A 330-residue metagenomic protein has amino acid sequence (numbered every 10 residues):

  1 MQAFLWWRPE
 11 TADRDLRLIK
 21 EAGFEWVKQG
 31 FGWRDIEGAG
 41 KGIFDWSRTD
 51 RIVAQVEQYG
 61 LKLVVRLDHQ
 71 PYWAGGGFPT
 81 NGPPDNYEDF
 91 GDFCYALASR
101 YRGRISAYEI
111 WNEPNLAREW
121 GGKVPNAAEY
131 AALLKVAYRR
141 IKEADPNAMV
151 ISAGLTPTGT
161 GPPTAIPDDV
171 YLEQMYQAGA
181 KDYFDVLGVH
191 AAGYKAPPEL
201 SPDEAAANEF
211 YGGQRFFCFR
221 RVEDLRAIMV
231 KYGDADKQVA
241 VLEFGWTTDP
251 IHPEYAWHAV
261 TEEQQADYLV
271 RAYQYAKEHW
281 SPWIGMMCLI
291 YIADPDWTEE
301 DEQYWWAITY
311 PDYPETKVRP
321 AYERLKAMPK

Functional and structural regions predicted by a protein language model:
M1-E10, T80-P84: Active-site mouth loops of central-metabolism enzymes
Q2, G30, W111-N112, H190 (+2 more regions): Conserved residues at the C-terminal ends of beta-strands
W6-E21, D89-A98, A165-Q177, A266-A276: Short, acidic/polar
L18, A22-T160, Y194, W246-H252 (+1 more regions): Substrate-binding cleft and catalytic face of glycoside hydrolase catalytic domains, especially the flexible beta-alpha
E21, S99-R102, Q177-K181, G233 (+1 more regions): Alpha-helix termination/capping residues and helix-transition junctions
D45, N86, R100, E109 (+4 more regions): Aromatic-rich peripheral "rim/lid" segments of glycoside hydrolase catalytic domains that contact and position glycan
Y87, G91, P125-A259, E263 (+2 more regions): Noncatalytic carbohydrate-binding groove/subsite architecture in carbohydrate-active enzymes
